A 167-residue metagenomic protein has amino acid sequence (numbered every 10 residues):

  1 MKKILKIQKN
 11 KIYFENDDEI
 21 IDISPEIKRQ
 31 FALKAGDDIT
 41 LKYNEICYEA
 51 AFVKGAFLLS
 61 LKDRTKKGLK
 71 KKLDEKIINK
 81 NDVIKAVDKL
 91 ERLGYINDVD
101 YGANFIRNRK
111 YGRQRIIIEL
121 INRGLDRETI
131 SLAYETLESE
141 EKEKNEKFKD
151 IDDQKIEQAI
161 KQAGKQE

Functional and structural regions predicted by a protein language model:
M1-E167: An alpha-helical, amphipathic repeat domain used for nucleic-acid recognition, typified by the mTERF helical solenoid
